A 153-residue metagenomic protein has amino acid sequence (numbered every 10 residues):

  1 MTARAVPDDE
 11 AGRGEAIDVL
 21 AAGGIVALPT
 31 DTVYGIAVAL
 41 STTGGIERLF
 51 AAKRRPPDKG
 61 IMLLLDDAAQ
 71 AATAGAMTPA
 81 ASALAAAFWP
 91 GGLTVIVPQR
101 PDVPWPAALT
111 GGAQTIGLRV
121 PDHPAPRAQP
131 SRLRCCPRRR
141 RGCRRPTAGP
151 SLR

Functional and structural regions predicted by a protein language model:
M1-R153: Active-site-adjacent structural elements in enzyme catalytic cores
